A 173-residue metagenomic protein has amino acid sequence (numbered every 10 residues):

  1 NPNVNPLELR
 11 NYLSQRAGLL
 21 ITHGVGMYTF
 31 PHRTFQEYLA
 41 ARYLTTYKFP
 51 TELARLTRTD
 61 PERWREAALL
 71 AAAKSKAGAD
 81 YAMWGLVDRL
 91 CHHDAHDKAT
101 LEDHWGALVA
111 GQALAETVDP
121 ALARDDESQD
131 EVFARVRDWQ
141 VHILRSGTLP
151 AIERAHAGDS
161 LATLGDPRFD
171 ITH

Functional and structural regions predicted by a protein language model:
P2-K48: C-terminal leucine-rich, beta-strand-based interaction scaffolds used for sensing/assembly
N5-L9, R16, E127, R168-H173: Intrinsically disordered, low-complexity boundary segments flanking structured domains
Y38-T172: Hydrophobic repeat-domain scaffold segments
